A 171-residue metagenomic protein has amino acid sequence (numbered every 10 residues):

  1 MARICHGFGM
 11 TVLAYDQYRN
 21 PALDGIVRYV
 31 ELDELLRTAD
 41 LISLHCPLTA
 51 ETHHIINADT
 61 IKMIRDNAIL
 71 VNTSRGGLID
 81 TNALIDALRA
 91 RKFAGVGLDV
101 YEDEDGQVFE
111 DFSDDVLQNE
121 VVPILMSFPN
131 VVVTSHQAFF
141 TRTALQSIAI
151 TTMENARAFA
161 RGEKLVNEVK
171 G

Functional and structural regions predicted by a protein language model:
M1-D66: Rossmann-like dinucleotide/phosphate-binding beta-alpha-beta segment
N67, G77-G171: Rossmann-like dinucleotide-binding domain for NAD(H)/NADP(H)
V71: Glycine-rich nucleotide-phosphate-binding loops and adjacent flexible coil segments
S74: Conserved catalytic cysteine-centered active-site region of acyl-thioester-dependent Claisen-condensing enzymes
